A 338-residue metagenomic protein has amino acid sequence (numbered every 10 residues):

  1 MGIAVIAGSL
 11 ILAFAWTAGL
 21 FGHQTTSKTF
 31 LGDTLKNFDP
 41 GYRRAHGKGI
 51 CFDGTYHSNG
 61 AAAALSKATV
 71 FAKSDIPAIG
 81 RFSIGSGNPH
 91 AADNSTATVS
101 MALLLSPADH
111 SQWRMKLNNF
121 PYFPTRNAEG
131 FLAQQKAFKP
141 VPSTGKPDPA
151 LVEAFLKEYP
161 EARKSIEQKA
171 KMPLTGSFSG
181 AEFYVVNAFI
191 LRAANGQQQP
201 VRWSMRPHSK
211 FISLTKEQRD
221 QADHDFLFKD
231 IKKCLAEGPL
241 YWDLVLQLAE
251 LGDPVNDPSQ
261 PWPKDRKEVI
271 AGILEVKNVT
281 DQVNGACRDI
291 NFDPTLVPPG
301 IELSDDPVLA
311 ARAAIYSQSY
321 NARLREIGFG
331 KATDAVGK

Functional and structural regions predicted by a protein language model:
M1-K338: Active-site-adjacent core segments of small-molecule enzymes
